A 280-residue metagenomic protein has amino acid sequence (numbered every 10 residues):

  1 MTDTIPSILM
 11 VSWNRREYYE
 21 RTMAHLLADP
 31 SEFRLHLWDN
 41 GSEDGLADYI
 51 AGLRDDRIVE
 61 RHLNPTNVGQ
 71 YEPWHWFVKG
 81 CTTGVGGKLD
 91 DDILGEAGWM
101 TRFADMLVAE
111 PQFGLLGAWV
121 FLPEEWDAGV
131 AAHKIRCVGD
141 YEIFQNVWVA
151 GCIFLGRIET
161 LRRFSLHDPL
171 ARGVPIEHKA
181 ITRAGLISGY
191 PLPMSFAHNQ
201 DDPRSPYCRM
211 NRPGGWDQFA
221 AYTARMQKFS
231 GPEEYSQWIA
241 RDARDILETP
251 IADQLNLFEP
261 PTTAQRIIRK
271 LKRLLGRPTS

Functional and structural regions predicted by a protein language model:
A24-F33: Short, acidic, metal-binding catalytic loop of nucleotide-sugar glycosyltransferases
W38-D48: A conserved acidic beta->alpha catalytic loop
A51-V68: Conserved donor nucleotide-binding strand/loop of the catalytic core
N64-C81: Glycine-rich, basic loop-to-helix element that forms the pyrophosphate-binding segment of sugar-nucleotide handling
T83-L94: Short beta-strand-to-loop acidic/aromatic patch adjacent to the donor-nucleotide binding site
L116-G129: Short beta-strand-to-loop element that shapes/binds the nucleotide-sugar donor at the catalytic cleft/hinge
L122, R136-G156: A recurrent flexible, glycine/aromatic-enriched loop bordering the glycosyltransferase active site that acts as
H167-S280: C-terminal catalytic/acceptor-binding lobe
